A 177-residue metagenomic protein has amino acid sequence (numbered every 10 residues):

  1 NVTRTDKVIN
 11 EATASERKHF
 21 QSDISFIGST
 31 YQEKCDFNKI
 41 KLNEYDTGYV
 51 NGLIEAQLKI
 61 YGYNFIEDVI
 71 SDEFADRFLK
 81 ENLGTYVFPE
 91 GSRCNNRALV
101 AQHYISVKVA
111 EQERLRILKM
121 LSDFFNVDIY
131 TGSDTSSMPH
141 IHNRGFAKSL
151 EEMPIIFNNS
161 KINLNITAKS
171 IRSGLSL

Functional and structural regions predicted by a protein language model:
N1-R172: Nucleotide-sugar donor-binding catalytic core of glycosyltransferases
S173-L177: A short, glycine- and acidic-residue-rich donor-binding loop in the catalytic cores of nucleotide-sugar-dependent
